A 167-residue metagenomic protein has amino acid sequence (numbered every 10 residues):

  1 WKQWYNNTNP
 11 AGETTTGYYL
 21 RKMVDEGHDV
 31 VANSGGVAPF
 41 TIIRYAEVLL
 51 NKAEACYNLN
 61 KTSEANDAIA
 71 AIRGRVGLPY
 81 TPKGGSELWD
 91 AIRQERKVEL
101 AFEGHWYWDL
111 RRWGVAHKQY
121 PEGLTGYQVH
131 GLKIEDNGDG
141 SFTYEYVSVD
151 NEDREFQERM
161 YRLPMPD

Functional and structural regions predicted by a protein language model:
W1-D167: Acidic/polar-rich alpha-helix caps and helix-coil junctions
